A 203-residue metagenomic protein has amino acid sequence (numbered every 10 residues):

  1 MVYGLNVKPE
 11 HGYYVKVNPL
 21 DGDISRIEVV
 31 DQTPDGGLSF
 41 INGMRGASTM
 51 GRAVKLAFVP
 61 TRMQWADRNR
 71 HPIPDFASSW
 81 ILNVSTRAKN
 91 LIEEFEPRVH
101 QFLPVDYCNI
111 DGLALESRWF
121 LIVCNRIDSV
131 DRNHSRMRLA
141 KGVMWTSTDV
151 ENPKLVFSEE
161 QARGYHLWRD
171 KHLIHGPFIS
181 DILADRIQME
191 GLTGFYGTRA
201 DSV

Functional and structural regions predicted by a protein language model:
M1-V203: Phosphate/anion-contacting hairpin/loop surfaces
